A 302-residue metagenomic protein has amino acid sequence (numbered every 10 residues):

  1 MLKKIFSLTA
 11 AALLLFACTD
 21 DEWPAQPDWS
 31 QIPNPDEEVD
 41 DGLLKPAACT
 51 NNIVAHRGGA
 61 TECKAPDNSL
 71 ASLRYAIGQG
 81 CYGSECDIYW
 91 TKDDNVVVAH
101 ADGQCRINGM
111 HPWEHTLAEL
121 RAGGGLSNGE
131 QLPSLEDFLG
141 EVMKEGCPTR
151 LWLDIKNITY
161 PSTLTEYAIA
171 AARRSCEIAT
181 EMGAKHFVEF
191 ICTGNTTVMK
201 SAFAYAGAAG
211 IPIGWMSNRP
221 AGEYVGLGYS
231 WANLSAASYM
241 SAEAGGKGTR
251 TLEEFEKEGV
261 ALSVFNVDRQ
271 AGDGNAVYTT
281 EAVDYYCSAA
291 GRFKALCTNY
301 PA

Functional and structural regions predicted by a protein language model:
M1-F16: Sec-dependent bacterial lipoprotein signal peptides
C18-A302: Phosphate-group recognition and catalysis centered on beta-loop-alpha active-site segments
